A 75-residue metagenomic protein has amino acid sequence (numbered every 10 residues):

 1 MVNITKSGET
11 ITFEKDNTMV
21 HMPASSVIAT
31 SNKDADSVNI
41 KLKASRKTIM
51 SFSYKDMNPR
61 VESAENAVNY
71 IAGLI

Functional and structural regions predicted by a protein language model:
N3, E14, M19, I28-I75: Acidic, Ser/Thr- and proline-rich intrinsically disordered linker/docking segments of eukaryotic scaffolds
K6-T12: Short, hydrophobic/aromatic-rich segments at coil-to-beta transitions
